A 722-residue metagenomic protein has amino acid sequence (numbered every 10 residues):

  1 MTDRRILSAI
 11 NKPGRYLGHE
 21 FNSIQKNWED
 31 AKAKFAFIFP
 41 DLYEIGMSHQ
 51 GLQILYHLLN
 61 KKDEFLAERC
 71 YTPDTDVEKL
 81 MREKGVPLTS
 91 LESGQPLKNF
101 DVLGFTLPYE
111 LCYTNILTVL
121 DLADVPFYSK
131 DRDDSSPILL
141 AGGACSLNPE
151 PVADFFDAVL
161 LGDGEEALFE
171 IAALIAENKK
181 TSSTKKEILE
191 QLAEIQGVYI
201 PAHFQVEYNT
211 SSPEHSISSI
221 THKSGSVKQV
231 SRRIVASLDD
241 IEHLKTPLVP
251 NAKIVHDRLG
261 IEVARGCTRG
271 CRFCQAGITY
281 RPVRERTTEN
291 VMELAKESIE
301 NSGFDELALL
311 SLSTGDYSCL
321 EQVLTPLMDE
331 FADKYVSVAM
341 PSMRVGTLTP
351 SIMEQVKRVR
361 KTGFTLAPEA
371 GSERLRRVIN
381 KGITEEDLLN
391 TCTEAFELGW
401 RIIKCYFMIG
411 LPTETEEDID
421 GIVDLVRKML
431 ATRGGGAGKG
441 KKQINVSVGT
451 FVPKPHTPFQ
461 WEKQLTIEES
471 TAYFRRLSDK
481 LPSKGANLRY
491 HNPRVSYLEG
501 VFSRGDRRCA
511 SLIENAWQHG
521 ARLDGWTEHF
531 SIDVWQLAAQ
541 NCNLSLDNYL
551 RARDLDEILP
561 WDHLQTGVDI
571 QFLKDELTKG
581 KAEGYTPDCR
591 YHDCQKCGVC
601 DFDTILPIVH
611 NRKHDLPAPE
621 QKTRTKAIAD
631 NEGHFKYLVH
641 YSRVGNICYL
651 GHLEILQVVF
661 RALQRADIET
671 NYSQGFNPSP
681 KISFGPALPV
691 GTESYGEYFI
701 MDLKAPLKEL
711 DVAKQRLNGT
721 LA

Functional and structural regions predicted by a protein language model:
M1-I24, F35-F37, S483-I628: Radical SAM enzyme core and accessory elements
I6-A36, Y43-E44, P201, S212-G260 (+2 more regions): N-terminal [4Fe-4S]-dependent radical SAM core
F37-D41, L59, V249-F273, I299 (+2 more regions): N-terminal pre-triad scaffold of radical SAM enzymes
F37-I38, E297-K404, M408-V448: Conserved SAM/AdoMet-binding glycine-rich loop
H49, K253-E289, K596-H610: Canonical Radical SAM [4Fe-4S] cluster-binding loop centered on the CxxxCxxC motif and its immediate flanking residues
D63-D76, Q674-G675: A short beta-strand-loop structural module common to alpha/beta enzyme folds
P73-H222, P458-D506, S511-T527: Glycine-rich beta-alpha loop elements in corrinoid/cobalamin-binding modules across cobalamin-dependent enzymes
T670, K681-A722: Structured-RNA-binding interfaces characteristic of tRNA pseudouridine synthases
